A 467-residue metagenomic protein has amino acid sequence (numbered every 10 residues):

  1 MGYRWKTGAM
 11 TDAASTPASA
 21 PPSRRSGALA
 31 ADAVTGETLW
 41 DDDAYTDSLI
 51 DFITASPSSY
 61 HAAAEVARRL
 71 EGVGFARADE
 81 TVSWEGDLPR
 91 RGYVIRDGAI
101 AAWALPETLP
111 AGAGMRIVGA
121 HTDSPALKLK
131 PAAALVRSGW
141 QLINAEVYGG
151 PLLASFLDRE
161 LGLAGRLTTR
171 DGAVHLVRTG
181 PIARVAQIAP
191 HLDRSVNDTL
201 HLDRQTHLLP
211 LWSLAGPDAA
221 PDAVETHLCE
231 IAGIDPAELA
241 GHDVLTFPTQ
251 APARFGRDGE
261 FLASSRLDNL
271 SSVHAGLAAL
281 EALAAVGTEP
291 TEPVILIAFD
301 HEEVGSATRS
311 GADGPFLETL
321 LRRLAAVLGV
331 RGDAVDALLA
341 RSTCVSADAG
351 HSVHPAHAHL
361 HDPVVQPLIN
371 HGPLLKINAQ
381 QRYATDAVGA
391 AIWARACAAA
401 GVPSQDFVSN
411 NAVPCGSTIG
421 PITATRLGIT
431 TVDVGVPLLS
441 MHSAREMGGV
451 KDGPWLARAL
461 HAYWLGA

Functional and structural regions predicted by a protein language model:
G2-A467: N-terminal hydrophobic/helix-forming segments and targeting peptides
